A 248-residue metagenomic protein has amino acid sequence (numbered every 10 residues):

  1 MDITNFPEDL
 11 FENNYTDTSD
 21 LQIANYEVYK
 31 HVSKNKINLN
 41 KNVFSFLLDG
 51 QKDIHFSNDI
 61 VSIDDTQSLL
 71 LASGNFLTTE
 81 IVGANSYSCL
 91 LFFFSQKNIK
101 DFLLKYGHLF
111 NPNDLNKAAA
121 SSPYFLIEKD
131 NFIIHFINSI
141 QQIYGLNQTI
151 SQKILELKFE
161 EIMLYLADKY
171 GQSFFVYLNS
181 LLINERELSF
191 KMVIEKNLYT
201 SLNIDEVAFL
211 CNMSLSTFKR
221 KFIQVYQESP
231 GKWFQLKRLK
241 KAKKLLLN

Functional and structural regions predicted by a protein language model:
M1-S19: A short, N-terminal "cap"/entry segment at the start of jelly-roll beta-barrel domains of the cupin/DSBH fold
Y15-K117: N-terminal regulatory/effector-sensing and dimerization cores that precede helix-turn-helix DNA-binding domains
E80, F174-Y177, N203: Short, hydrophobic secondary-structure boundary micro-motifs
F102, L166-Y170, F222, L246: Hydrophobic recognition helices of helix-based DNA-binding modules
P123-E185: An amphipathic alpha-helical interaction segment
F132-L146, S189-N197, K241, L245: Solvent-exposed, amphipathic alpha-helical segments
L166-A167, Y177-L178, I183, K191-E195 (+2 more regions): Recognition helices and adjacent regulatory flanks at domain boundaries
M192-M213, R220-N248: Terminal helix-turn-helix DNA-binding modules in bacterial transcription factors
